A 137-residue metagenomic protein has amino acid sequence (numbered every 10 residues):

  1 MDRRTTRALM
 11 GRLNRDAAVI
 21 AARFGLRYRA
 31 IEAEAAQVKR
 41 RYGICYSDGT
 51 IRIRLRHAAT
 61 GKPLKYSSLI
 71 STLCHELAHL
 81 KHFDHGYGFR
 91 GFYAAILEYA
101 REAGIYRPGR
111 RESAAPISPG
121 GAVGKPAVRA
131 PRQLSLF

Functional and structural regions predicted by a protein language model:
M1-S71, L80-F137: Active-site-proximal or metal-binding-adjacent scaffold patches in catalytic folds
E76: Walker B catalytic acidic pair
